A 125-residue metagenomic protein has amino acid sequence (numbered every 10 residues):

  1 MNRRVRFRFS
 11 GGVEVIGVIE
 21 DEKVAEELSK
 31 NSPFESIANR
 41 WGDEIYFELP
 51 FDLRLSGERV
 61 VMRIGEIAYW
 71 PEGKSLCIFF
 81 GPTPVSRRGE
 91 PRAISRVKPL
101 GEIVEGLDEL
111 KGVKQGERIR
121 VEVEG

Functional and structural regions predicted by a protein language model:
M1, R92-G125: Well-ordered alpha/beta subsegment
R3-S10: A short beta-strand micro-motif
S10-G12, G73: Glycine-centered tight beta-turn/hairpin loop motif at sheet-sheet or coil-to-beta transitions
V15-E22: Short, contiguous acidic and Ser/Thr-rich linear segments
K23-F34: Hydrophobic/aromatic-rich, well-ordered segments within soluble, folded domains that form packed cores
K30-N31, N39-E66, W70: Compact, glycine-rich, soluble single-domain proteins
E35-L49, R87-I103: Short, basic/aromatic beta-hairpin or loop at an interaction surface
R59-K98: Mid-chain, well-packed structural core segment of small domains
